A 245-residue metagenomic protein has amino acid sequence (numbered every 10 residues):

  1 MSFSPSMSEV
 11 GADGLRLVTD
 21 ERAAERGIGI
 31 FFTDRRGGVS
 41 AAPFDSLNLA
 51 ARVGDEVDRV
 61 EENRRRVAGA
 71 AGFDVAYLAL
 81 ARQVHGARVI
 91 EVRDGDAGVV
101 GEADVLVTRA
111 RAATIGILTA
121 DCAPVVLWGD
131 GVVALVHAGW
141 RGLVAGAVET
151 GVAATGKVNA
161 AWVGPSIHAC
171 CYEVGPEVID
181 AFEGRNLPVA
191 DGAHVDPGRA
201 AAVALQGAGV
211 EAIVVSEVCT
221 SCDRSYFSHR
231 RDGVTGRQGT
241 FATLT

Functional and structural regions predicted by a protein language model:
M1-T245: Active-site microenvironment for binding and transforming phosphate-containing groups
